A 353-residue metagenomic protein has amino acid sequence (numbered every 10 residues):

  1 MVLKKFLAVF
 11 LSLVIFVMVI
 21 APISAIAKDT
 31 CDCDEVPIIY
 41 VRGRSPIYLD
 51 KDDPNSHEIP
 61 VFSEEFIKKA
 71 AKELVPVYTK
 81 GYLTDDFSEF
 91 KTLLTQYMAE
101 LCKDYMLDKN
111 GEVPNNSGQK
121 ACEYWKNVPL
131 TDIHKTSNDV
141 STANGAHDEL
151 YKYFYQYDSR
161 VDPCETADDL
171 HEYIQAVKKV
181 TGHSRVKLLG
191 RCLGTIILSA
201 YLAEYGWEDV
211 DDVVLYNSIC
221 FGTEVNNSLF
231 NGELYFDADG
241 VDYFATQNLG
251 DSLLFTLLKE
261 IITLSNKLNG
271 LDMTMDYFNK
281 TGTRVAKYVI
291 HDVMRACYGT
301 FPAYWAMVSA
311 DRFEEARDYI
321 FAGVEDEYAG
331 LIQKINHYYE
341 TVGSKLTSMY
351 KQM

Functional and structural regions predicted by a protein language model:
M1-F10: Bacterial N-terminal signal peptides that target proteins for export
L11-V19: Hydrophobic core
V19-D32: Sec-dependent signal peptide cleavage junction
D29-L189, T195-A245: N-terminal non-catalytic accessory region
G43-K103, D108-K109, S218-M353: Helical cap/lid subdomain of alpha/beta-hydrolase-fold lipid enzymes that gates access to the catalytic pocket
